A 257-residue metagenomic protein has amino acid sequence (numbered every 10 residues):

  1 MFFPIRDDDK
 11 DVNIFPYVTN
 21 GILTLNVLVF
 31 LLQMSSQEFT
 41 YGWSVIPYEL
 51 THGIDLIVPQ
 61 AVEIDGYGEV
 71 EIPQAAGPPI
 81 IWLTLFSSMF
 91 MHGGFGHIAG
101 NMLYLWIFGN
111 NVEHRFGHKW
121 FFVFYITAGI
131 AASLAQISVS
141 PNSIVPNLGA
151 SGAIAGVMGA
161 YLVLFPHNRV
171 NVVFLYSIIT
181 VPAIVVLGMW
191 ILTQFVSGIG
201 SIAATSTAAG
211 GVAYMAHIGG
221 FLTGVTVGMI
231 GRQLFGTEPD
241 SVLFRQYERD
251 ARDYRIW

Functional and structural regions predicted by a protein language model:
M1-W257: A detector for small-residue-rich transmembrane helices and their helix-helix packing motifs
